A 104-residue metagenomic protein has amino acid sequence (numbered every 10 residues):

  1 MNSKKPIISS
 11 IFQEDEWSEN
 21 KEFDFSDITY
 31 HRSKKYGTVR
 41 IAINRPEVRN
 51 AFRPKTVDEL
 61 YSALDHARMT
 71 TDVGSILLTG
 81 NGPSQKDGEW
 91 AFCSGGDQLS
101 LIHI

Functional and structural regions predicted by a protein language model:
N2-S84: Conserved CoA-thioester-binding segment of acyl-CoA-metabolizing enzymes
G80-I102: Glycine- (often His-adjacent) and acidic-residue-rich active-site loop that binds/positions the CoA thioester
